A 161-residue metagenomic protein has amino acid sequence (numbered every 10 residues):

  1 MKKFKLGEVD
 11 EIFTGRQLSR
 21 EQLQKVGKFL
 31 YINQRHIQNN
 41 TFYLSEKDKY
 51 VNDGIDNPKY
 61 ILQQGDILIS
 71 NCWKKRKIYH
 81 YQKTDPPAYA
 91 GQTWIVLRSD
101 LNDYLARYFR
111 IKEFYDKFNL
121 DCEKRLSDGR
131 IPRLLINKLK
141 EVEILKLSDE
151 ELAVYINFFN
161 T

Functional and structural regions predicted by a protein language model:
M1-S19, E141-T161: Non-catalytic DNA-recognition/assembly elements of restriction-modification systems
K3, K28-F29, W94, E141: A residue-level signal for beta-strand positions that form part of recognition/binding surfaces within mature
G7-Q22, R35-Q64: Sequence-specific dsDNA recognition surfaces
S19-V26, E123: Short coil/turn segments at secondary-structure boundaries
E21-L23, K59, P86-P87, I131: Short secondary-structure boundary/capping segments
N33, N57-F114: A short beta-sheet element
Q34-R35, G91-W94, R110-A153: Glycine-anchored helix-breaking recognition loops at helix->coil/strand junctions
F42-S45, A106-F109, A153-V154: Short, charged, solvent-exposed linker or helix-capping segments at domain edges/interfaces that act as flexible hinges
